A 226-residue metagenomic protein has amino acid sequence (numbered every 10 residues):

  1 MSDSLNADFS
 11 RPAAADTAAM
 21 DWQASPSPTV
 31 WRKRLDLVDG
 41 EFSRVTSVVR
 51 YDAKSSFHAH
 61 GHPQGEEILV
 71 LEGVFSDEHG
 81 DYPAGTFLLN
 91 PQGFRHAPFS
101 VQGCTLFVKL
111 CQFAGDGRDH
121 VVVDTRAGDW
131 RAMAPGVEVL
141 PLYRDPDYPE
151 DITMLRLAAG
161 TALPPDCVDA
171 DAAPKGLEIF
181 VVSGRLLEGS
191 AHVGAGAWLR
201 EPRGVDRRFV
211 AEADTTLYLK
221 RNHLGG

Functional and structural regions predicted by a protein language model:
M1-E41, G103, F107-T153: A short, N-terminal "cap"/entry segment at the start of jelly-roll beta-barrel domains of the cupin/DSBH fold
V30, D81, Q92-D116, R203-G226: Ligand-binding loop in jelly-roll beta-barrel domains
S47, H58-H62, H79-G80, P98-F99 (+3 more regions): Short histidine-centered beta-strand/loop micro-motifs that create catalytic or ligand/metal-coordination sites
V48-Y51, I68-E72, F87, F107 (+3 more regions): Short, structured motif recognition centered on aromatic/hydrophobic residues
D52-A53, H62-D77, P165-G189: Glycine- and acidic-residue-biased ligand/ion/polar-headgroup-sensing regions
S55, A59, A134-I152, A158-I179: Catalytic core of non-heme Fe(II) oxygenases with the double-stranded beta-helix
S76-R95, L187-R207: Short acidic-glycine-tyrosine-enriched beta hairpin
